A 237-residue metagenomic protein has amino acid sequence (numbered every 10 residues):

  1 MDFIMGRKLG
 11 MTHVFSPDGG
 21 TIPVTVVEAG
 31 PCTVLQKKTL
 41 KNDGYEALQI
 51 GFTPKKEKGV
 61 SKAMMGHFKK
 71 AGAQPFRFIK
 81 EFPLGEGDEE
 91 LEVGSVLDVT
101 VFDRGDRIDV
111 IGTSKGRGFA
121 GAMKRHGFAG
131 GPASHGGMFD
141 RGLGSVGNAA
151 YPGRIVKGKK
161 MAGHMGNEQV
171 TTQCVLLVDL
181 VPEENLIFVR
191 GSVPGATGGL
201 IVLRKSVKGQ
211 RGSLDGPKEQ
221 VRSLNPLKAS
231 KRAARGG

Functional and structural regions predicted by a protein language model:
M1-G237: Extended basic (Lys/Arg/His-rich) segments that typically form rRNA-contacting surfaces in ribosomal proteins
